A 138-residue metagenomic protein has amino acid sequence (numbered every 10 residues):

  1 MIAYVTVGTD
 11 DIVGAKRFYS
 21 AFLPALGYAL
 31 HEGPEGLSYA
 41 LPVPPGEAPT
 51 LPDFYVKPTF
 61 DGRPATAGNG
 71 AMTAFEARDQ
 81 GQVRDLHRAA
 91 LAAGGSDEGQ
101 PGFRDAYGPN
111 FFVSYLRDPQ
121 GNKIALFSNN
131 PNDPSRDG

Functional and structural regions predicted by a protein language model:
M1-K16, T73, N129-G138: N-terminal beta-strand motif that seeds the catalytic metal site of vicinal oxygen chelate
I2, P34, P49, T66-G70 (+1 more regions): Short, solvent-exposed coil/turn segments
V7-P52: Core segments of cupin and vicinal oxygen chelate
D10-G14, T73-S114, P119: Vicinal oxygen chelate
F22-L30, L51-D53, R63, R78-G81 (+4 more regions): Long, contiguous binding/interaction regions
A40-D85: Long, continuous compositionally biased terminal/linker segments
